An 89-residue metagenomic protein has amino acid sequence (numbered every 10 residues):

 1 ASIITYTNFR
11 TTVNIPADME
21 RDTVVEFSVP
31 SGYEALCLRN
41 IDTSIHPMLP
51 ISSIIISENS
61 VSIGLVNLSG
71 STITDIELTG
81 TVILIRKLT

Functional and structural regions predicted by a protein language model:
A1-Y33, E58, S62, V66-T89: Extracellular receptor-binding modules and their adjoining Ser/Thr/Gly/Asp/Asn-rich linkers
E34-I45: Change to "...patches in solvent-exposed regions of secreted, membrane-anchored, or virion-exposed structural
S44-H46, S71-T72: Extended, low-complexity, turn-rich repeat/linker tracts enriched in Gly/Pro/Ser/Thr and Asp/Glu that occur
P47-P50, N67: Short structured motifs
I51-I56: Short, exposed beta-strand/loop patches in secreted or surface proteins that constitute
